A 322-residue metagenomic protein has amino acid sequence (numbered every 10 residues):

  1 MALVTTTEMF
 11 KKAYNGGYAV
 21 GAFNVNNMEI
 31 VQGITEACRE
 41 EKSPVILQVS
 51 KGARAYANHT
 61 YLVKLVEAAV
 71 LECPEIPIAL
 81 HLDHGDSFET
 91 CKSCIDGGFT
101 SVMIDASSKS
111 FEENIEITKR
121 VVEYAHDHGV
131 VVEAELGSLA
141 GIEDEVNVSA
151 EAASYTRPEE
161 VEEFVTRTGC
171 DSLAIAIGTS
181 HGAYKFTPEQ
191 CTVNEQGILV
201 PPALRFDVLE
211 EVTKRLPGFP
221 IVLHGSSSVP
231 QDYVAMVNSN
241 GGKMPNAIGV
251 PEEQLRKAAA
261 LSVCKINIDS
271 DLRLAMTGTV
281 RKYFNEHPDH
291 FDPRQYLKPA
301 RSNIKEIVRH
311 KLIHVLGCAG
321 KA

Functional and structural regions predicted by a protein language model:
V4-K12, N27-A53, T60-I76, H84-P220 (+7 more regions): Alpha/beta enzyme core
T5-G21, H290-R294: Generic N-terminal amphipathic, Lys/Arg-enriched alpha-helix
Y18, R39-S43, V263, L316: Charged, amphipathic alpha-helical interaction segments
L223-S228: Short catalytic/ligand-gating loop segments at beta-alpha or beta-beta junctions within enzyme catalytic domains
N238-S239, V250-A322: C-terminal alpha-helical cap/extension of soluble enzyme domains
